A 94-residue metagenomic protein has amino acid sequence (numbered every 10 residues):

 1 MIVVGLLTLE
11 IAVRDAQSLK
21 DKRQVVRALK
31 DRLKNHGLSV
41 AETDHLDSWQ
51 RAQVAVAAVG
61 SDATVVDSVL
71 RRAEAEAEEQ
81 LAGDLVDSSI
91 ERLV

Functional and structural regions predicted by a protein language model:
M1-V3, D47: Flexible hinge/switch segments at interdomain interfaces of large molecular machines
V3-D15: Short glycine-/aliphatic-rich beta-strand segments at the starts of folded cytosolic domains
V13-S18, G60-D62: A generic structural motif
K20-S39: Short amphipathic alpha-helix segments
L29, Q50, L81: RNA-interacting cores
G37-D44, V86-D87: A short linear hydrophobic-aromatic micro-motif
A41-D62: Short, charge-patterned binding micro-sites
A58-V94: C-terminal structural segments of small proteins and small subunits
